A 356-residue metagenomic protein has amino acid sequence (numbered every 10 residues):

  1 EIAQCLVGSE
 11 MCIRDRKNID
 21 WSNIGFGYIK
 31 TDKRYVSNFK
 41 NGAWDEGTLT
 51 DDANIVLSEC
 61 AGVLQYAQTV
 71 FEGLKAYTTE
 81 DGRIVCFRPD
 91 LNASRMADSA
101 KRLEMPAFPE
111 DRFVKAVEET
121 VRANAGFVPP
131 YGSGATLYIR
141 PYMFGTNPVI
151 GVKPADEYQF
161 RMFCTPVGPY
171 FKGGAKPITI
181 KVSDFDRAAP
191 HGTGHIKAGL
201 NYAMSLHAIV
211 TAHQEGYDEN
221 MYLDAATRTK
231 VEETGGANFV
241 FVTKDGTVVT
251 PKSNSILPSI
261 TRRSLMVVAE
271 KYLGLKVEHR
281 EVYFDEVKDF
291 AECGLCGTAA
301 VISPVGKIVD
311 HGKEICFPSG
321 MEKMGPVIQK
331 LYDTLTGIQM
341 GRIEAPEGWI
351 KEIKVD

Functional and structural regions predicted by a protein language model:
E1-G8, C12-I13: Single conserved hydrophobic/aromatic residue that forms the stacking wall/gate of nucleotide- or nucleobase-binding
E10, Y35-S37: Broad, structure-driven detector of short, well-ordered beta-strand segments within folded domains
K17-Y28, N41-T50: An N-terminal domain-cap segment
D20, P89-N92, A97, K101-E215 (+1 more regions): Extended Lys/Arg-rich, glycine-bearing segments that form polyanion-binding/interaction patches within enzyme domains
I24-G27, K33, N41-G42, I55 (+4 more regions): Nucleotide/phosphate-binding sheet-loop regions of phosphoryl- and nucleotidyl-transfer enzymes
G27-T31, P154, Q214, V231-E233: A short catalytic or substrate-binding loop motif that flags glycine-/basic-rich loops and adjacent residues that bind
A53-F71, K75-D81, I139-G145, T165 (+1 more regions): N-terminal nucleophile
